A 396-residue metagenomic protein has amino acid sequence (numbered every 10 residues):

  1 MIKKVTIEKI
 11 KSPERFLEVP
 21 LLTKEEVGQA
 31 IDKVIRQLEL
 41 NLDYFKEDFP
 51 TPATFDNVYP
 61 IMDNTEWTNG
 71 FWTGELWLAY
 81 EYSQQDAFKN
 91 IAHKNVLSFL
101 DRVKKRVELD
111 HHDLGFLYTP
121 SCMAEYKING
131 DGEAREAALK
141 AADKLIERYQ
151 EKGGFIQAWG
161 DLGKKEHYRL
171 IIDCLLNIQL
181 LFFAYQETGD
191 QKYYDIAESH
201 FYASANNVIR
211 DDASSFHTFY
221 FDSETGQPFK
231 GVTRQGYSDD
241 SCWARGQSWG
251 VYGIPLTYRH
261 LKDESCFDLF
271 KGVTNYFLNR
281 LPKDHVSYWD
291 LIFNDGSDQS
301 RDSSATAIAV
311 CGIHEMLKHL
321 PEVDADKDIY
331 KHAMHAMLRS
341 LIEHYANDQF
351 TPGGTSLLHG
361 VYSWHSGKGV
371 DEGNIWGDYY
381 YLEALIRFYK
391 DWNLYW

Functional and structural regions predicted by a protein language model:
M1-W396: Glycan-recognition and catalytic cores of secretory/periplasmic carbohydrate-active enzymes
